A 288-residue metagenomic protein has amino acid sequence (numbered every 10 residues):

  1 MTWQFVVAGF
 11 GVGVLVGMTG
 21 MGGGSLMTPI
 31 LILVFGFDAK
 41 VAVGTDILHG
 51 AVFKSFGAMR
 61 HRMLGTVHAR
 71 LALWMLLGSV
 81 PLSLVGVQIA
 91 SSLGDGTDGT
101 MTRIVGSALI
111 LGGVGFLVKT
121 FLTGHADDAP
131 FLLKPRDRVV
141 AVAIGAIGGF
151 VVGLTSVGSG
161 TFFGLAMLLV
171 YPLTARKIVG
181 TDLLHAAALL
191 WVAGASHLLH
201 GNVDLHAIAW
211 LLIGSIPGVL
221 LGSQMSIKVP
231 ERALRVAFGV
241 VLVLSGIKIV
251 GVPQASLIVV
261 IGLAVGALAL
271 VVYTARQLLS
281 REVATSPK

Functional and structural regions predicted by a protein language model:
M1-V12, L33, M63-G148, L205-K288: Juxtamembrane transmembrane-helix boundary motif
G9-G20, A146-S156: Transmembrane alpha-helix interface/packing and boundary motifs in multi-pass membrane proteins, characterized by
G13-V14, I30, V34, A58-M59 (+7 more regions): Alpha-helical transmembrane segments of multipass membrane proteins
M18-A72: Juxtamembrane transmembrane-helix termini in multi-pass membrane transport proteins
M27-V41, F162-K177: Interfacial segments of multi-pass membrane proteins
V43-A51, L76, V80, D182-A187 (+2 more regions): Transmembrane helix-bundle signature of multi-pass membrane transporters/permeases
F53-G65, L117, A188-D204: Membrane-interface helix-cap regions at the ends of transmembrane helices in multi-pass membrane proteins
V139-T161, L165, L169: Internal active-site segments that recognize and position negatively charged phosphoryl groups and nucleotide moieties
